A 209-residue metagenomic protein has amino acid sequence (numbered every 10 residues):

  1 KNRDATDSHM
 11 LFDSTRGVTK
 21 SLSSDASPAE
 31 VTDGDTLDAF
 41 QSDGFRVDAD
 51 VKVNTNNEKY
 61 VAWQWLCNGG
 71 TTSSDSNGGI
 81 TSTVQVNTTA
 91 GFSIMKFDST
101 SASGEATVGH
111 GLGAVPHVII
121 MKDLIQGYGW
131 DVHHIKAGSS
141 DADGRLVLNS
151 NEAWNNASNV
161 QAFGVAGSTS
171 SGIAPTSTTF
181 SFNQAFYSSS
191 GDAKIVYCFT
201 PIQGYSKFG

Functional and structural regions predicted by a protein language model:
K1-G209: Surface-exposed molecular-recognition determinants
